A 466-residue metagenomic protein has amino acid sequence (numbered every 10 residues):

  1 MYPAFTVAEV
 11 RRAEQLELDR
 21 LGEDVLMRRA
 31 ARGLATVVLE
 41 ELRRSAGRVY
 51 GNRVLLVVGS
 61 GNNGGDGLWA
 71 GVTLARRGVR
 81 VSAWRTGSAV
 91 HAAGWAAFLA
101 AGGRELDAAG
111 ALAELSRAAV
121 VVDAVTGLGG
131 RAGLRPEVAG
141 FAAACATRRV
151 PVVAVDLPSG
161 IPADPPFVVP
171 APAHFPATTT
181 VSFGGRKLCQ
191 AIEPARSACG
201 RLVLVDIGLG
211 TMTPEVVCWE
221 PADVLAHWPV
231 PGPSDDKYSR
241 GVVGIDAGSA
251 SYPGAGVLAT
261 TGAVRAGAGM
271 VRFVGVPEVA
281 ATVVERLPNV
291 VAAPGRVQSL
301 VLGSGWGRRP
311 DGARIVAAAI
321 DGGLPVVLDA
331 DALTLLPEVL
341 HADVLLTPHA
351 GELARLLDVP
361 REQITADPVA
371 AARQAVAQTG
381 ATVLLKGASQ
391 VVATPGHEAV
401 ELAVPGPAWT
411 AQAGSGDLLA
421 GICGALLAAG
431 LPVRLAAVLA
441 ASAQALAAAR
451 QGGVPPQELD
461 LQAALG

Functional and structural regions predicted by a protein language model:
M1-R85, T179, G185-A330, T334-L345 (+2 more regions): Small-residue (G/A/S/T)-rich helix-start motifs and N-terminal tracts that mark the onset
Y2, V90, D107, A111 (+7 more regions): Generic hydrophobic alpha-helical membrane-segment signal
T36-V125, G133-V155, I315: Nucleotide and nucleotide-moiety/phosphate-recognizing core
S88, L128-R131, P162, V168 (+3 more regions): Short strand->helix junction
A92, A139, A171-H174, A366 (+2 more regions): Short, conserved loop/turn and helix-capping segments at secondary-structure boundaries that abut family-defining
L115-A119, H174, P294-G295, I320: A short, aliphatic-rich alpha-helical micro-motif
A119-V120, V125-V216: Internal gly/pro-rich beta-alpha loop/helix module that stabilizes soluble enzyme cofactors or their anionic handles
